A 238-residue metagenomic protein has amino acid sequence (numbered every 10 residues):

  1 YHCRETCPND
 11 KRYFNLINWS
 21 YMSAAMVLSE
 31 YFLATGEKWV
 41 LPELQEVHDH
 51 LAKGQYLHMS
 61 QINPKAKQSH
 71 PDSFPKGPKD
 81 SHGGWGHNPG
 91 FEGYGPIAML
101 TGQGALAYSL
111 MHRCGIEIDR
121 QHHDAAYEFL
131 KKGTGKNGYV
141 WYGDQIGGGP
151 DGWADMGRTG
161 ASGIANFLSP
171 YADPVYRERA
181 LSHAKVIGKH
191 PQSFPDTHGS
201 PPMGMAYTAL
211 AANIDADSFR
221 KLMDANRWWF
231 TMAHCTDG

Functional and structural regions predicted by a protein language model:
Y1-D49, K53-D124, K131-S182, S193-M223: An alpha-helical repeat/solenoid feature that recognizes helix-turn-helix modules
L181-K189, A225-F230: Active/binding-pocket-proximal capping segment
M232-G238: Aromatic-enriched
